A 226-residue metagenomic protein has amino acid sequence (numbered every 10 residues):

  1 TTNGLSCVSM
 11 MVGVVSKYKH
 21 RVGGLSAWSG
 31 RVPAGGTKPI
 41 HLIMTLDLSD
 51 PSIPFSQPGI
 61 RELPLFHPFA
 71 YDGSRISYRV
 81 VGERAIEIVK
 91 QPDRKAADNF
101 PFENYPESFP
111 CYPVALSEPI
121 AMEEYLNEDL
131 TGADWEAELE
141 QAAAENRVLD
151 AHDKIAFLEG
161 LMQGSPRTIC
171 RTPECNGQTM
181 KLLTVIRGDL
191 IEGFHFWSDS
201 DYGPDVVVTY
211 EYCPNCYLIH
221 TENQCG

Functional and structural regions predicted by a protein language model:
T1-G226: Preference for intrinsically disordered or flexible, low-complexity segments and adjacent hinge/connector residues
